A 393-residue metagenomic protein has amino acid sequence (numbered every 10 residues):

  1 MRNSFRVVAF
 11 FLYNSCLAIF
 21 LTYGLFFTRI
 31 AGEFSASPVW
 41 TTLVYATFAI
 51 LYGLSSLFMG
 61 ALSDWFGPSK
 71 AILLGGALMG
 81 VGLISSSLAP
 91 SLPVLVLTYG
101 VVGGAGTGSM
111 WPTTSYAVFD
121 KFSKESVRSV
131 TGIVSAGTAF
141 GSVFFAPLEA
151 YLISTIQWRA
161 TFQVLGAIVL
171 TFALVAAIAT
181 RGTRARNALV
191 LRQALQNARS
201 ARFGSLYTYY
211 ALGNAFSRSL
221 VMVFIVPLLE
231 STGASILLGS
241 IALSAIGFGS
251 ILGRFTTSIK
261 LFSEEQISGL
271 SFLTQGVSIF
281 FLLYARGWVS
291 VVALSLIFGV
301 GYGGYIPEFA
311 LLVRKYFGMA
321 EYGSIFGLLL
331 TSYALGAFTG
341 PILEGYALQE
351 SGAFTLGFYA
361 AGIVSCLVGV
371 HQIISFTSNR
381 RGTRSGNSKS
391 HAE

Functional and structural regions predicted by a protein language model:
R2-T22, S200-S217, L296-I297: Pair of pore-lining "gating" transmembrane helices in MFS-fold secondary transporters
Y23-F27, R202-F255: Extracytoplasmic gate region of multi-pass secondary transporters
L54-L92: Conserved MFS/SLC helix-loop-helix module at the cytosolic interface between two early adjacent transmembrane helices
S55-G67, G253-E264, L348-Q349: Helix-to-loop junctions at the C-terminal end of transmembrane segments in multipass secondary transporters
A71-I84, Q266-F281: Structural signature of the two symmetry-related core transmembrane helices
V94-S109, L212, S290-G303: Hydrophobic core of transmembrane alpha-helices in multi-pass small-molecule transporters, especially MFS/SLC-type
S109-S123, G304-F317: Intracellular juxtamembrane helix-capping segments at the cytosolic ends of symmetry-related transmembrane helices
I133-R181: Helix-loop-helix hairpin linking two adjacent transmembrane segments in secondary transporters
